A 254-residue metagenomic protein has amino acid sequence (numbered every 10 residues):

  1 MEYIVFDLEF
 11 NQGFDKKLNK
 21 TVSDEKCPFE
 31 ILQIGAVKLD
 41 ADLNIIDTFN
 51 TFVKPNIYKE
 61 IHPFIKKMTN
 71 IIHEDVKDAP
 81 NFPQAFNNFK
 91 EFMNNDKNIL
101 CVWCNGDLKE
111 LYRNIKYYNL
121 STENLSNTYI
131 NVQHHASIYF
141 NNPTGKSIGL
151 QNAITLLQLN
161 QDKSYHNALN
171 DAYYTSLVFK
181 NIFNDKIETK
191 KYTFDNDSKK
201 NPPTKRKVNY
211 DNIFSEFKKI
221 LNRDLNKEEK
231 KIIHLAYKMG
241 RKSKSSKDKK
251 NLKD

Functional and structural regions predicted by a protein language model:
M1-C27, L39-I46, K77-D254: DEDD superfamily 3′-5′ metal-dependent exonuclease/proofreading module
F29-L32: Short, flexible loop/turn motifs enriched in small residues
I34-K38: Short beta-strand scaffold segments in enzyme catalytic cores
L43-K66: Short, surface-exposed acidic-centric catalytic microdomains
N70: Binding-interface segments
